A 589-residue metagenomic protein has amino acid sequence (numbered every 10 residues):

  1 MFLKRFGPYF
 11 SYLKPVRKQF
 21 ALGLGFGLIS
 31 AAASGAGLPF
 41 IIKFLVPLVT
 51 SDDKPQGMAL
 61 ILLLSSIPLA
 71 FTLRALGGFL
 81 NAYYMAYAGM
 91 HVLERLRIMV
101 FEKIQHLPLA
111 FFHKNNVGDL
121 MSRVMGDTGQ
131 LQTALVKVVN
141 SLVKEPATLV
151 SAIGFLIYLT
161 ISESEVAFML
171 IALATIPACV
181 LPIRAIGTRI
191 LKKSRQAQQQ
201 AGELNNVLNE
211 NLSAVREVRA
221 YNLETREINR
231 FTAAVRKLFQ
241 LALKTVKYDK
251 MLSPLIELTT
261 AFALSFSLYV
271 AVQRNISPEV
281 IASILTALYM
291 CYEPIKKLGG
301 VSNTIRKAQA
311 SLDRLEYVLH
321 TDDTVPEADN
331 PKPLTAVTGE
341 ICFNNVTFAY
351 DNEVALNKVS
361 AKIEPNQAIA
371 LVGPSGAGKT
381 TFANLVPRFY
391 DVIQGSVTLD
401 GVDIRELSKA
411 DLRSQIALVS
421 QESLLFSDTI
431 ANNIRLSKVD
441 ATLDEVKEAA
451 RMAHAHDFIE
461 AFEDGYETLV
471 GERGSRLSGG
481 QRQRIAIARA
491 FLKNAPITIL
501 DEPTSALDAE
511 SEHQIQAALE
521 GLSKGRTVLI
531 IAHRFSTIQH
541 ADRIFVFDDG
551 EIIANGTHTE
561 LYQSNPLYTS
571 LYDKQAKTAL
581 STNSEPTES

Functional and structural regions predicted by a protein language model:
F2, F20-L80, Y84, I157-L170 (+1 more regions): Transmembrane helix-loop-helix hairpins at lipid-water interfaces of multipass membrane proteins, especially the type-1
F2-R17, L120: A short amphipathic helical element positioned immediately N-terminal to and/or at the very start of a transmembrane
K14-K18, L109-A110, G126-L135, V139 (+9 more regions): An intracellular "coupling" helix at the cytosolic face of ABC transporter transmembrane type-1 domains
L28-A36, F71-F79, L131-A134, V138-I153 (+4 more regions): Hydrophobic alpha-helical transmembrane bundles that constitute the permease/transmembrane domains of multi-pass
S51-D52, F155-P177, Y248-D313, V318-L319: Helix-loop-helix
Y83-E102, N116, V143, I171-R216 (+6 more regions): Cytoplasmic coupling helices
M90, A110, G118, S122 (+5 more regions): Short active-site loops of ABC-family nucleotide-binding domains
T335-S589: ABC-type nucleotide-binding domain
